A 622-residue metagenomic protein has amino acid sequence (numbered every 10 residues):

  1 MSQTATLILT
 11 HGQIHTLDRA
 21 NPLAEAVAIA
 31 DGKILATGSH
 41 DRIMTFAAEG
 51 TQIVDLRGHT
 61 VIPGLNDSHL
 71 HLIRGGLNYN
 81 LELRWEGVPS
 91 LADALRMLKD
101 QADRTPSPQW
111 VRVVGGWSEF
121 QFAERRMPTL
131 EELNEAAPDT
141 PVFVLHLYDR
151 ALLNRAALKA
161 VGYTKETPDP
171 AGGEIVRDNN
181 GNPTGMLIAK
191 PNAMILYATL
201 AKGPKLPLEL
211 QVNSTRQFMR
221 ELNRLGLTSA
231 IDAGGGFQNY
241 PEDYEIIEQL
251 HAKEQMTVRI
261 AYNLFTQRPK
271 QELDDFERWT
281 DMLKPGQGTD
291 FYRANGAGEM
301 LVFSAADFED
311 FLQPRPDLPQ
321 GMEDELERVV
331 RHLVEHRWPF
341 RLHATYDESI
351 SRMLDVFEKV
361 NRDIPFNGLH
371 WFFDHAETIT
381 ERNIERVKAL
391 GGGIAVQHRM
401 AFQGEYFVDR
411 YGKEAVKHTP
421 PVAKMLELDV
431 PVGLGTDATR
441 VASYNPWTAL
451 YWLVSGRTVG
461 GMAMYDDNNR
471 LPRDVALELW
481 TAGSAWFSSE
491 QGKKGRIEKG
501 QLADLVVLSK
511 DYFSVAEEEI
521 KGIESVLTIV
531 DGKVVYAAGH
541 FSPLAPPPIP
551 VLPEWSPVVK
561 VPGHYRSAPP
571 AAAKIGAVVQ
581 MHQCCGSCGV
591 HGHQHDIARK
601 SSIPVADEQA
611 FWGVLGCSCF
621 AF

Functional and structural regions predicted by a protein language model:
S2-H11, H15, R19-T280, N295-S349 (+5 more regions): Divalent metal-binding segments
I14, I34, R42, H59 (+18 more regions): Short, glycine-/Ser/Thr-/acidic-enriched flexible segments
H71, T289-A305, G391-A401: Non-cysteine beta-strand/loop elements that form the S-adenosyl-L-methionine
G76-N80, P170, Q255, T289 (+5 more regions): Short, solvent-exposed loop/turn segments at the edges of secondary structure
P204-K205, E221, A537-G586: Short, gly/Ser/Thr-rich active-site loops of penicillin-recognizing serine hydrolases
I247, V507-K510, I520-P553: C-terminal, active-site-flanking charged/polar segments
L250-E254, T280-Y292, I364-F366, V387-G391: Acidic (Asp/Glu)-rich catalytic clusters
R331-R341, T345-W371, H375-A376, E381-E385 (+4 more regions): His/Asp/Glu-enriched, well-ordered alpha-helical/loop segment that forms or immediately abuts the divalent-metal
